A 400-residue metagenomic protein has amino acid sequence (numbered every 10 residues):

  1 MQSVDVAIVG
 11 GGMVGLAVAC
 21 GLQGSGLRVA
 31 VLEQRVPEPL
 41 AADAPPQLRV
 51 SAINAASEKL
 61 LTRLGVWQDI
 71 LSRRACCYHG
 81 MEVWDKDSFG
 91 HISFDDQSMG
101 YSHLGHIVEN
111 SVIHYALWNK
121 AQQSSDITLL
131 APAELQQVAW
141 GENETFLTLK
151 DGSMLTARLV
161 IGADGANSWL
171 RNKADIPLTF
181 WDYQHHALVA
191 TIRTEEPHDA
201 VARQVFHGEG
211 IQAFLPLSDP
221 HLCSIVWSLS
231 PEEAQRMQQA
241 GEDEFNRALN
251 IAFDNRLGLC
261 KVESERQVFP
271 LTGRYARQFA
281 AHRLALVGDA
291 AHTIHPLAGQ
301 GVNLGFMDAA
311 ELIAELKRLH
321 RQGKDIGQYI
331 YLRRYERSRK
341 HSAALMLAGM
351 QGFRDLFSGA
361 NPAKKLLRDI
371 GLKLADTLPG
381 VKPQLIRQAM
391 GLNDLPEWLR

Functional and structural regions predicted by a protein language model:
D5-V31: N-terminal Rossmann-like FAD-binding beta1-loop-alpha1 element of flavoenzymes
Q23-P46: Glycine-rich FAD pyrophosphate-binding loop
P46-D85: N-terminal FAD cofactor-binding segment of flavoenzymes
L61, E144, L159-R266: Conserved FAD-binding catalytic core of PHBH/FMO-like flavoproteins
R73-K173, W181-H186: Conserved N-terminal helical subregion
Q235-H320, I326-Y329: FAD/FMN-dependent oxidoreductases across multiple families
A314-R400: C-terminal helical "tail/cap" subdomain of flavin- and related membrane-associated enzymes
